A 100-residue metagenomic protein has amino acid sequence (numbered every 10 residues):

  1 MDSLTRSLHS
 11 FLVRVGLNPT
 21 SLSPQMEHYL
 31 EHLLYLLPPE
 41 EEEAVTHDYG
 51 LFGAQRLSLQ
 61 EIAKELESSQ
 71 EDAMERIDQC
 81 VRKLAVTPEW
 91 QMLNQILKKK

Functional and structural regions predicted by a protein language model:
M1-K100: Transcription-machinery-associated regions
